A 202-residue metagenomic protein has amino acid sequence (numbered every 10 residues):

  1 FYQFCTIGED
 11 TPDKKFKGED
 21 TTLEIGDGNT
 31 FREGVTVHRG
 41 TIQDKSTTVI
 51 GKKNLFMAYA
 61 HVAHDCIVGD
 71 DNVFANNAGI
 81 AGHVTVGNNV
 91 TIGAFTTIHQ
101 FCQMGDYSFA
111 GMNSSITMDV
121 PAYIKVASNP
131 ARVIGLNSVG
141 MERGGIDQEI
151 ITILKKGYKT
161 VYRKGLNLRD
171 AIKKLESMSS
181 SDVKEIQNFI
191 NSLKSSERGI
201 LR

Functional and structural regions predicted by a protein language model:
F1-R132: Structural signal for interior beta-strand "rungs" in well-ordered beta-sheet cores of soluble enzyme domains
F4, K15, T22, G28 (+1 more regions): Terminal amphipathic alpha-helical/low-complexity segments used for targeting or macromolecular assembly
